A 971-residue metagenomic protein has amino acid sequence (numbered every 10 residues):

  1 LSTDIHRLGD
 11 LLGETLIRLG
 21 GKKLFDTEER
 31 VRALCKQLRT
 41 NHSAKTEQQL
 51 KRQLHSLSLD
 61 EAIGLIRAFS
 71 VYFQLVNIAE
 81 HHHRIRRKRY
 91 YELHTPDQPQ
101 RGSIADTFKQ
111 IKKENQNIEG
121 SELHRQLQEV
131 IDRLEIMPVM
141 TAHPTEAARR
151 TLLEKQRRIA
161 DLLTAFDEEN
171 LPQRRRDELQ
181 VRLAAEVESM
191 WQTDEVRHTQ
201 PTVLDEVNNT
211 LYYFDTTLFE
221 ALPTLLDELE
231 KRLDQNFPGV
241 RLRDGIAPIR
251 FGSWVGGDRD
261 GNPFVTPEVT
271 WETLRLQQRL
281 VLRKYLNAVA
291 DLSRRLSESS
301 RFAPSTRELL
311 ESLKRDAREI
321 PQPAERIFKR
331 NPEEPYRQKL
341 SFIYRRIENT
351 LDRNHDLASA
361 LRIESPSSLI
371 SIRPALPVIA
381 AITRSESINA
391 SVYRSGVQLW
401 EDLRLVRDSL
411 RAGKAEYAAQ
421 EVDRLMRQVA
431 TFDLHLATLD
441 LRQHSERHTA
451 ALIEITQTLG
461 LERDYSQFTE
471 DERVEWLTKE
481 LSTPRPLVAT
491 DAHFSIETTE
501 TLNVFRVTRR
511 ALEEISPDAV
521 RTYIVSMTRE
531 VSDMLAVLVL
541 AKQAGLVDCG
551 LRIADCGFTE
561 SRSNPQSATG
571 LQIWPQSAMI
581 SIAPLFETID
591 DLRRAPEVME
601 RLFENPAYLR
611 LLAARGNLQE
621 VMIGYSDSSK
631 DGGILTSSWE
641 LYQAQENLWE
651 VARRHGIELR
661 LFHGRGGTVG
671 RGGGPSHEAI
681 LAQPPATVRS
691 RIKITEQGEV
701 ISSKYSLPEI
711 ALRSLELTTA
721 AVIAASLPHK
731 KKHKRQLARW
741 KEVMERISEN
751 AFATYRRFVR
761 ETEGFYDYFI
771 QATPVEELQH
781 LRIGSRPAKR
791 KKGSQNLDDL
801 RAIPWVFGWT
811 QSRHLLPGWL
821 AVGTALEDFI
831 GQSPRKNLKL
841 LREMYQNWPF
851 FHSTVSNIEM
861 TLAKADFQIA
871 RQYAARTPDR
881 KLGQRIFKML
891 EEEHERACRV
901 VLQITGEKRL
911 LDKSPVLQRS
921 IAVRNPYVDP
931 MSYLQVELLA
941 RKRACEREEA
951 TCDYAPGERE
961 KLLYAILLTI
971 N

Functional and structural regions predicted by a protein language model:
L1-S365, L369-I372, V378-K479, S495-E497 (+9 more regions): Often metal-dependent polyanion-binding catalytic scaffolds in large enzymes
E14, K51, V196-Y212, P267 (+9 more regions): Glycine- and acidic
T15, R30, S43-A44, H81 (+15 more regions): Carbohydrate-active enzymes and regulators
G21, R259, V265-S297, A544-L546 (+1 more regions): Catalytic or ion-translocation cores adjacent to nucleophile or general acid/base/metal-coordination motifs in diverse
E319, P332, K339-F342, D352-D356 (+7 more regions): Active-site cores of enzymes that catalyze phosphoryl transfer or operate on phosphate-rich substrates
S365, S387, S561, S567 (+1 more regions): Cationic, low-complexity basic patches in intrinsically disordered or flexible, solvent-exposed regions
S371, D548-F558, R562-Q572: Arg/Gly-rich low-complexity intrinsically disordered repeat tracts
A725, K732-N971: Long, compositionally biased intrinsically disordered regions
